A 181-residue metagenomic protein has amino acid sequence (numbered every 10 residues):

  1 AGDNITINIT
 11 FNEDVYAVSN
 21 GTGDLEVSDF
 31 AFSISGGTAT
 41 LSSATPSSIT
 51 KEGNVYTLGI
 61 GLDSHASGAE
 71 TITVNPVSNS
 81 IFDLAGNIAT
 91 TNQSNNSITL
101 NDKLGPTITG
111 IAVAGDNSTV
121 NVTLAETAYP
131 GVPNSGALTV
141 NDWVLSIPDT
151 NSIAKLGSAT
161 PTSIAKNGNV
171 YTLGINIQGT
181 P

Functional and structural regions predicted by a protein language model:
A1-P181: Non-catalytic beta-sheet/beta-sandwich ligand-binding modules that flank or precede catalytic cores
